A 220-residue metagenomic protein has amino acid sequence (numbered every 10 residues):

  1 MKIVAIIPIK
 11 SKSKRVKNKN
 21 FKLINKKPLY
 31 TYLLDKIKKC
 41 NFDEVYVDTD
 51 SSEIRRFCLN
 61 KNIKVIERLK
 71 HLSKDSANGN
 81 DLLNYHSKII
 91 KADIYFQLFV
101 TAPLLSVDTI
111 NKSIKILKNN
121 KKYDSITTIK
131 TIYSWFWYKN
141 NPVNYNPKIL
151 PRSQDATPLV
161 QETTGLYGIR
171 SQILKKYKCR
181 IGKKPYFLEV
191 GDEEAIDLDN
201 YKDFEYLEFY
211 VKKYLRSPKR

Functional and structural regions predicted by a protein language model:
M1-K17: N-terminal nucleotide-binding beta1-loop-alpha1 segment
L29-V45: A short, N-terminal amphipathic alpha-helix
F42, A92, N120-Y123, R216: Short, high-confidence coil segments that cap the C-terminus of an alpha-helix and link into the following beta-strand
V45-T49, T128-I129: Short internal beta-strands
Y46, S52-F96, L105-K115: Short phosphate-binding loop-to-helix
S76, D81-L82, P103-E194: Conserved core of the sugar-phosphate nucleotidyltransferase
L98-V100: Active-site acidic Asp-centered loop
K176, L188-E189, E193-R220: Hydrophobic helical membrane-anchoring modules
